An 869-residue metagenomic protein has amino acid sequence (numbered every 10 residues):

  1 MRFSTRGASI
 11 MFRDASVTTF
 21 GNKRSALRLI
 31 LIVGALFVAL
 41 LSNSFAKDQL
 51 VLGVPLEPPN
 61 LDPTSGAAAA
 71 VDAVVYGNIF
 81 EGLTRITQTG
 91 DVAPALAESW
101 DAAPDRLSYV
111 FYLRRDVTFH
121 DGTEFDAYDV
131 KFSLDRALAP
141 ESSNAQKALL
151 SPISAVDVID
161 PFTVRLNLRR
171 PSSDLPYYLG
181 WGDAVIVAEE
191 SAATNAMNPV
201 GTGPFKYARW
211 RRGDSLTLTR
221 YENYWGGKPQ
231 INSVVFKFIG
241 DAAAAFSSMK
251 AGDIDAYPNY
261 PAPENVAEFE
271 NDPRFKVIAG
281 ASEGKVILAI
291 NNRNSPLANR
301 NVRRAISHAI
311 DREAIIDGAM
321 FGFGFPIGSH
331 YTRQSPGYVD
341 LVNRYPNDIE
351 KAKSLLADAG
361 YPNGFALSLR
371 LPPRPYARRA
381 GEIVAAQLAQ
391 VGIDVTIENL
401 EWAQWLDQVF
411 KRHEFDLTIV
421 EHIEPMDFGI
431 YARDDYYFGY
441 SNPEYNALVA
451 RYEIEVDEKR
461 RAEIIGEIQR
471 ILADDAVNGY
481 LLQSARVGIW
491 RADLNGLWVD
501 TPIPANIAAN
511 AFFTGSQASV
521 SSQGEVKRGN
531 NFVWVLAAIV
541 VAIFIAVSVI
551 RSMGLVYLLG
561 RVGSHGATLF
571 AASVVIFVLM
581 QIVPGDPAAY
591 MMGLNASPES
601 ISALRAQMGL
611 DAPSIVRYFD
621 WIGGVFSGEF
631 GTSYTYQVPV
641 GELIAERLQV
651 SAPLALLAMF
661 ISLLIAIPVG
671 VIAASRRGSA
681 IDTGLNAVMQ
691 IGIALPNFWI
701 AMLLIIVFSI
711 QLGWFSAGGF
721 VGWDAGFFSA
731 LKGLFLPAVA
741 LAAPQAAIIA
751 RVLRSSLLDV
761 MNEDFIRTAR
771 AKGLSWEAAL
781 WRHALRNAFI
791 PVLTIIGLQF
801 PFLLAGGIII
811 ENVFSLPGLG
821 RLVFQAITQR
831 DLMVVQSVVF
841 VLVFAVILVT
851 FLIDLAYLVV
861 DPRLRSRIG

Functional and structural regions predicted by a protein language model:
D48, R211, A309-V339, P375-A385 (+1 more regions): Detector for C-terminal structural segments
G53-P104, D135, N198-T202: N-terminal lobe/hinge region of extracytoplasmic solute-binding protein
D126-S133, P161-R165, G203-P204, I231-S233 (+7 more regions): Alpha-helical secondary-structure segments
Q146-A188: Surface-exposed binding/hinge segments that line and control ligand-binding clefts or catalytic entry sites
S172, Y177-P229, S233, D241-A244 (+3 more regions): Gly/Pro-rich hinge or "lid" segments in bacterial periplasmic/extracellular proteins
A193, E222-A267, A385, D394-T396: Ligand-site clamp/hinge motif
L555-V556, A572, I644, L648-I681 (+3 more regions): Alpha-helical transmembrane segments of integral membrane proteins, especially multi-pass inner/plasma-membrane
D611-I667: An internal, D/E-rich "acidic patch" concept
